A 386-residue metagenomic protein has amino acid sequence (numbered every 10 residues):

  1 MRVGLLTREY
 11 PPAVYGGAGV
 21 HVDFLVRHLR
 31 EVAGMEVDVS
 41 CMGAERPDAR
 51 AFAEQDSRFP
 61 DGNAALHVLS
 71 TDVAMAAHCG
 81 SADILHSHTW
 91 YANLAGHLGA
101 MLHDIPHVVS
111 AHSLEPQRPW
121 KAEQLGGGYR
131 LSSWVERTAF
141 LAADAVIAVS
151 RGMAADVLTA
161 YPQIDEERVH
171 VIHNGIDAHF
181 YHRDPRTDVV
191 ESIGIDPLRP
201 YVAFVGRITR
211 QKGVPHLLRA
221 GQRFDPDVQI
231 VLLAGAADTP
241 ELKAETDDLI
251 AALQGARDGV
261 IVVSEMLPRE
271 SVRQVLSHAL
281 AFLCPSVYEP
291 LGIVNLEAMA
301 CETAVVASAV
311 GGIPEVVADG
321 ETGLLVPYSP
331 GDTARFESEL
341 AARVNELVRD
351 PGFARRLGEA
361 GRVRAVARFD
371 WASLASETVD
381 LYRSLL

Functional and structural regions predicted by a protein language model:
G43-E45, I176, Q229-D248, I261: Glycosyltransferase donor-sugar binding loop
S87-A92, A111: Short His-centered aromatic/hydrophobic patch
G152, G175: Carbohydrate-associated surface elements
H182-I195: A short helix/loop element that forms part of the nucleotide-sugar donor recognition site in Leloir-type
K243-E270: Nucleotide-activated donor-binding/catalytic signature segment of Leloir-type glycosyltransferases, i.e., the conserved
V287: Aromatic "clamp/platform" in nucleotide-sugar-dependent glycosyltransferases that forms part of the donor/acceptor
A304-A307, V317: Short hydrophobic beta-strand element within catalytic cores of glycosyltransferases and related nucleotide-activated
P314-N345, G352-F353: Change "using UDP/GDP/dTDP sugars" to "using nucleotide sugars
